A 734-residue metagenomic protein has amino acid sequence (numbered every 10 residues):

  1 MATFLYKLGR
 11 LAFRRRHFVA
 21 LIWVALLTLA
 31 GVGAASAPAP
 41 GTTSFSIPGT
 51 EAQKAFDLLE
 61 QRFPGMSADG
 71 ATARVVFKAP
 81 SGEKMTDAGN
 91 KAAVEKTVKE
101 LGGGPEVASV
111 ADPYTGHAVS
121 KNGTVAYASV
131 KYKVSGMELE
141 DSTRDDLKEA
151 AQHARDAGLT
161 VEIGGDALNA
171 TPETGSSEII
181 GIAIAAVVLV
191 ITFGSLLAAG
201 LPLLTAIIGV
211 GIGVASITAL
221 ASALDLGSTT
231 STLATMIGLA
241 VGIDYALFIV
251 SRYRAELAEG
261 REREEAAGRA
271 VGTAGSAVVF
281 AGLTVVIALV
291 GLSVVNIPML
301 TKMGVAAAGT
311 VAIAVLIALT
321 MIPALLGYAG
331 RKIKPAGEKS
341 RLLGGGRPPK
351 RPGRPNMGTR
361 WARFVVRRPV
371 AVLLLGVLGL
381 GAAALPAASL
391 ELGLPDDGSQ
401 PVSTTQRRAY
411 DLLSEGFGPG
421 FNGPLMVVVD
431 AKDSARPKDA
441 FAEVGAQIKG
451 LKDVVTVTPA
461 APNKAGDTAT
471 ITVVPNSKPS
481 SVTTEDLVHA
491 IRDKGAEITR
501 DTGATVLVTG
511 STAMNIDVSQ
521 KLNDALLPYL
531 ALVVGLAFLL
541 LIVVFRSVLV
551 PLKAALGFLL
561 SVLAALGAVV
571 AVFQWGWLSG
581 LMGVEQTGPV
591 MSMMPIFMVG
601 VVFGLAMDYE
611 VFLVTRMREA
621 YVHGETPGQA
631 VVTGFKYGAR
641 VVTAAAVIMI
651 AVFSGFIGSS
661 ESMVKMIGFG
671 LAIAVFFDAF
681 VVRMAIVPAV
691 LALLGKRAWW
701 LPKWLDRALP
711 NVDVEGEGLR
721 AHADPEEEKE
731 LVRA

Functional and structural regions predicted by a protein language model:
M1-A39, V107, G123, Y132-L392 (+2 more regions): Membrane-embedded transmembrane helical bundles of large multi-pass transporters/channels
A25, T72-A73, V377-L378, L425-M426: Short coil/turn segments at secondary-structure boundaries
G49-T72, A79-G165, S389-G580, P589 (+2 more regions): Structured non-transmembrane domains adjacent to transmembrane bundles in polytopic membrane proteins
